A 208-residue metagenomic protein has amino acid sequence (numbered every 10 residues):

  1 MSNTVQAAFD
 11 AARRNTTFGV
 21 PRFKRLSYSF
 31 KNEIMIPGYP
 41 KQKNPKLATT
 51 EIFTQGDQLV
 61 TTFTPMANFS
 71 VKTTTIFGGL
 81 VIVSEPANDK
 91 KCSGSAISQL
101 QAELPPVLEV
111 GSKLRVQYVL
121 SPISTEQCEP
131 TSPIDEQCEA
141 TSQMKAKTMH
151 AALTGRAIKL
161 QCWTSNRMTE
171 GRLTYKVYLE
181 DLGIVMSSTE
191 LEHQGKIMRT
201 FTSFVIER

Functional and structural regions predicted by a protein language model:
M1-A87, V119-R208: Acidic, serine/threonine-rich low-complexity disordered tracts
F23-L26, V107-Q117: Glycine-centered loop/turn motifs
N88-V110: Surface-exposed beta-loop interaction hotspot
